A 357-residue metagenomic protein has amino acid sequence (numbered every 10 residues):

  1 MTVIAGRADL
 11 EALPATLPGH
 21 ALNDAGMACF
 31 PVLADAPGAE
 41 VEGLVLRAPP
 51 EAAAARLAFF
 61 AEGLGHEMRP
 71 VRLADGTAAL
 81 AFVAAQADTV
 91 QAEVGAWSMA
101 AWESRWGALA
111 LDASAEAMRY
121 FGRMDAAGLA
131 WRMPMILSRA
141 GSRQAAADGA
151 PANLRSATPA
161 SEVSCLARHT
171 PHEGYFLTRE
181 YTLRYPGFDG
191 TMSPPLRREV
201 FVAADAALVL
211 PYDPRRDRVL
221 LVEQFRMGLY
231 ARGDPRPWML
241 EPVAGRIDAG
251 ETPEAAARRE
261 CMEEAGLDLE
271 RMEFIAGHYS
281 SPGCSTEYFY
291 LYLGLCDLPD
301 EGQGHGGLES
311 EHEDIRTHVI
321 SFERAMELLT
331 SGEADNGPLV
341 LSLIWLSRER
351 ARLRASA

Functional and structural regions predicted by a protein language model:
T2-V163: Glycine-aromatic micro-motifs
R47, R72, E180-T182, P211 (+2 more regions): Short, well-ordered beta-strand micro-motif
E67, L80, Y175-T182, Y288-Y292: Short beta-strand micro-motifs in enzyme catalytic cores
A92-A167, P235-M239, A249, A276 (+2 more regions): Nudix hydrolase/Nudix homology domain
T170-G174, G190, R232, H278-F289: Acidic pyrophosphate-coordinating catalytic loop
E173-R216: Acidic, metal-coordinating catalytic segment for phosphate/diphosphate chemistry, firing primarily on the Nudix
P195-L196, D205-L208, V243-G337, S356-A357: Unchanged
F201-A203, R215-R259, E309-E311: Conserved Nudix-box catalytic region and its N-terminal flanking loop in Nudix hydrolases and closely related
